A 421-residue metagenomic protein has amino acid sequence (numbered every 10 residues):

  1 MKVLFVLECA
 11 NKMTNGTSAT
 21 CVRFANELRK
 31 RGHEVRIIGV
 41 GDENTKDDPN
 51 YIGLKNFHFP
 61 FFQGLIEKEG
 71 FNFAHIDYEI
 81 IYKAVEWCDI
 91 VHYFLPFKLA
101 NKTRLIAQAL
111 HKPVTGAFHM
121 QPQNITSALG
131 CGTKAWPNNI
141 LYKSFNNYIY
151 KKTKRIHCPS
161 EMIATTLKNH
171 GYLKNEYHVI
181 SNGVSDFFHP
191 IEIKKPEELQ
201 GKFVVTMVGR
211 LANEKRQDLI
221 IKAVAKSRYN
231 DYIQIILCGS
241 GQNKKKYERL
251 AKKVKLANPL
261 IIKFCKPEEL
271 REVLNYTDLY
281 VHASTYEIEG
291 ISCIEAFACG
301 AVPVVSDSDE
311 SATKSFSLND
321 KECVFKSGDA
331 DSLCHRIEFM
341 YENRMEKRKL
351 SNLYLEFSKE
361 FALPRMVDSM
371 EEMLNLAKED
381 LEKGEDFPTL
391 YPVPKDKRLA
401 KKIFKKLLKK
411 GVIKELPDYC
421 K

Functional and structural regions predicted by a protein language model:
L4, E197-V224, I236: Conserved donor-binding/catalytic core segment of Leloir-type glycosyltransferases
G41, M162, G183: Carbohydrate-associated surface elements
V85, F264-C265, E272-T277: Short alpha-helical donor nucleotide-sugar binding micro-motif in glycosyltransferases
G183-G201: Acidic anion/phosphate-binding donor-loop and adjacent secondary structure in glycosyltransferase catalytic cores
K245-C265: Nucleotide-activated donor-binding/catalytic signature segment of Leloir-type glycosyltransferases, i.e., the conserved
T285: Aromatic "clamp/platform" in nucleotide-sugar-dependent glycosyltransferases that forms part of the donor/acceptor
V302-S306: Short hydrophobic beta-strand element within catalytic cores of glycosyltransferases and related nucleotide-activated
N319-A330, F339-R344: Conserved acidic donor-binding segment of nucleotide-sugar-dependent glycosyltransferases
